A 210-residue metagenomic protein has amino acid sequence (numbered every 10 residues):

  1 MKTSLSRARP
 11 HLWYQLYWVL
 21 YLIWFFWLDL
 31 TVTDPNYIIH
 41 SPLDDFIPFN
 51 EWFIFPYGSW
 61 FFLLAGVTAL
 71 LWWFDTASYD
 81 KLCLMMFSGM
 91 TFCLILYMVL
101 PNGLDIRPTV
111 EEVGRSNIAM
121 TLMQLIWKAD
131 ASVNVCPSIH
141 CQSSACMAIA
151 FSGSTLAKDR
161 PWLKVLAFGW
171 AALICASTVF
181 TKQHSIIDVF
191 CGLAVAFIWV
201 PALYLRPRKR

Functional and structural regions predicted by a protein language model:
M1-A65, G114-S116, M123: N-terminal transmembrane-helix/juxtamembrane module of multi-pass inner/ER membrane proteins
R9-Y17, D80-S88, W162-A167, I187: Alpha-helical transmembrane segments of integral membrane proteins
L20, W24, L84, S88 (+4 more regions): Hydrophobic faces of alpha-helical transmembrane segments in multi-pass integral membrane proteins
L22-W27, M90-V99, G169-V179: Aromatic-anchored segments of alpha-helical transmembrane domains
L30-P42, W72-K158, W162: Membrane-interface loops
H40-D44, E111-V113, I187-V195: Non-cytosolic membrane-interface motifs at loop->transmembrane helix junctions
I54, F61-L64, F87, T91 (+3 more regions): Residues within membrane-spanning alpha-helices of integral membrane proteins, especially the hydrophobic core/packing
M123-R210: Membrane-embedded catalytic cores of phosphoryl/pyrophosphoryl-handling enzymes
